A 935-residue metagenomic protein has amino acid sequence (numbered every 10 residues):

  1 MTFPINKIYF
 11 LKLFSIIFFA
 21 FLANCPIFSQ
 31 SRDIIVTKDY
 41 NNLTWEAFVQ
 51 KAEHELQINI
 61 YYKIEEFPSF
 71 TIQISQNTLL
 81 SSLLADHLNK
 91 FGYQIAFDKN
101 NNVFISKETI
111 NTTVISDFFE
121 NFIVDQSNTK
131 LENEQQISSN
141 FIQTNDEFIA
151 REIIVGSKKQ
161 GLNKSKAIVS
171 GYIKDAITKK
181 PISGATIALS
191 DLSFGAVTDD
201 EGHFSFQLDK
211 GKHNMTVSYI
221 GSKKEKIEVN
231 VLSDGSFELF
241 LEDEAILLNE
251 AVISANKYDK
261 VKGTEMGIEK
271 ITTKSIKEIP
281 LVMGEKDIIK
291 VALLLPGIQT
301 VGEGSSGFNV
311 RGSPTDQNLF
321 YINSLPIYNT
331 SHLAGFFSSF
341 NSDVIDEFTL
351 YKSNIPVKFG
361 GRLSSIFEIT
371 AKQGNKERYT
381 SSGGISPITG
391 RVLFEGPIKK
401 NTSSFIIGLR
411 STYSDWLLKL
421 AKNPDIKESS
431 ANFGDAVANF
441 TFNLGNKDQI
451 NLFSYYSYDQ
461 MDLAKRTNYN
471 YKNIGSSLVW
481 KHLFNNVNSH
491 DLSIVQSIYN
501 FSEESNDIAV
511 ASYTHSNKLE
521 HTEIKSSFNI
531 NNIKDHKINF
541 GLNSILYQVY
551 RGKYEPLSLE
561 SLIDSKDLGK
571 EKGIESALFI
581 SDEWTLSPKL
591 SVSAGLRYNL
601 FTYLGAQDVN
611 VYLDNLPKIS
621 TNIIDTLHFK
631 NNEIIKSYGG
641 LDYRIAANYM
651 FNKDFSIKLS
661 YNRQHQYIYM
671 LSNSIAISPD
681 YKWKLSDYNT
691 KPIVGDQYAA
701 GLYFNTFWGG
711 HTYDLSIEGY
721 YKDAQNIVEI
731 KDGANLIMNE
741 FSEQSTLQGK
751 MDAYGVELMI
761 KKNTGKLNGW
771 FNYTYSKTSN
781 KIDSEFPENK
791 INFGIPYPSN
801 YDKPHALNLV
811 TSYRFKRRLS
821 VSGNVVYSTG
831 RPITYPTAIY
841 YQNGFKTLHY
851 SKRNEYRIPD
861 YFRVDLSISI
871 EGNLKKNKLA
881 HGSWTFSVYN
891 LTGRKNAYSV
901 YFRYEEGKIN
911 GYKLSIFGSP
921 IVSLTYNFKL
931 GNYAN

Functional and structural regions predicted by a protein language model:
V49, L56, F91, K107-K166 (+7 more regions): Short, acidic, small-residue-rich periplasmic hinge/interaction motif at the N-terminus of Gram-negative outer-membrane
L131-Q160, V197, G221-K223, G235 (+3 more regions): Periplasmic N-terminal accessory/gating domains of Gram-negative outer-membrane beta-barrel systems
L192-H203, K636, G640: Short, acidic Ser/Thr/Gly-rich low-complexity loop/linker segments typical of extracellular and cell-surface proteins
I388-S411, P424-Q460, N468-L492, Q496 (+2 more regions): Transmembrane beta-barrel wall of Gram-negative outer-membrane proteins
V495, M650, K658-N662, I668 (+4 more regions): Membrane-embedded beta-barrel scaffold of Gram-negative outer-membrane proteins
G541-D654, E785: Signature of Gram-negative outer-membrane beta-barrel scaffolds
Y720-D723, S742-T837, N927: Gram-negative outer-membrane beta-barrel transporters
N726, I730, R818-V821, V826-F845 (+2 more regions): C-terminal beta-signal and adjacent terminal beta-strands/loops of Gram-negative outer-membrane beta-barrel proteins
